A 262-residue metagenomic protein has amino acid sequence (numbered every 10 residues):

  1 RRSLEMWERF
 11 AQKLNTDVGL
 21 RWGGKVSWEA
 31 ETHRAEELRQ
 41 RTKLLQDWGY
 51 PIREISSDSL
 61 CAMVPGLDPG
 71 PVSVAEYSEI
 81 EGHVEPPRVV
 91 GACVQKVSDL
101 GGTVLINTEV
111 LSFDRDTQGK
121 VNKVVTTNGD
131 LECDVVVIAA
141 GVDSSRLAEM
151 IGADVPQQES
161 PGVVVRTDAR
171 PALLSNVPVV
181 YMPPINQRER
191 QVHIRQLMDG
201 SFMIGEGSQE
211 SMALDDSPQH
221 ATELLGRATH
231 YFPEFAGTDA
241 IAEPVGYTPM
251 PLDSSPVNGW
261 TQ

Functional and structural regions predicted by a protein language model:
R1, F113-G226, Y231-F235: Flavin-dependent oxidoreductases
R1-M63, Q191, A213, R227: Dinucleotide-binding Rossmann-like beta1-alpha1 core, especially the glycine-rich loop that anchors the ADP
R21-K25, S160-P161, E243: Short Gly/Ser/Thr- and Asp/Glu-enriched loop/turn motifs at secondary-structure junctions
W28-E37, Y77-Q95, D215-H220: Short beta-strand to alpha-helix junction loop
H33, G66-V72, R115-N122, M250-S254: A short, glycine/Asx- and small/polar-enriched loop/turn that sits immediately N-terminal to a beta-strand
S56, I106-T108, A242: Short loop/edge segments at beta-strand edges and connector loops that shape dinucleotide/nucleotide cofactor-binding
Y77-D134: Helical element adjacent to the flavin cofactor pocket in flavoenzyme catalytic cores
T229-Q262: C-terminal catalytic lobe of FAD-dependent flavoproteins
